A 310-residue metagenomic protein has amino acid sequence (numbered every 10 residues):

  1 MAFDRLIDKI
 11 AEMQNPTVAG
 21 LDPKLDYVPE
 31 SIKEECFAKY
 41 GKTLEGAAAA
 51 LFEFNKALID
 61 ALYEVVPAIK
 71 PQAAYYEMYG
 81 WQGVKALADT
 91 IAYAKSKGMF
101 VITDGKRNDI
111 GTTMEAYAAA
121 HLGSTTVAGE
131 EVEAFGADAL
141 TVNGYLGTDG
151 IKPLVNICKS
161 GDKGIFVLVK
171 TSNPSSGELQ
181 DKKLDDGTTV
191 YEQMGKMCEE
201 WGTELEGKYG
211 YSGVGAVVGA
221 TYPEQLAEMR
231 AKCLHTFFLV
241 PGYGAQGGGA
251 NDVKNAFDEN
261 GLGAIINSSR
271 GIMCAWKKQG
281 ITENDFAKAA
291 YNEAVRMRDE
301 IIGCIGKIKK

Functional and structural regions predicted by a protein language model:
M1-A61: N-terminal glycine-rich anion-binding loop in soluble enzyme alpha/beta folds
M13-T17, E64-P67, K97-M99, F135-D138 (+4 more regions): Short, well-ordered coil/turn segments that N-cap beta-strands
A19, I69, D104, L140 (+2 more regions): Conserved, mostly hydrophobic/aromatic
I59-V65, I91-S96, V155-S160, R230-C233 (+1 more regions): Acidic (Asp/Glu)-rich catalytic clusters
V65-P67, P71-A128, E133, Y222-Q225: N-terminal active-site wall of soluble small-molecule enzyme domains
D109-V214: Conserved anion-binding
A220-N267, G271-A275: A C-terminal functional module that forms or caps the active site or interfaces directly with catalytic machinery
V253-E259, C274-K310: C-terminal helical cap(s) of enzyme catalytic domains, especially alpha/beta-barrels
